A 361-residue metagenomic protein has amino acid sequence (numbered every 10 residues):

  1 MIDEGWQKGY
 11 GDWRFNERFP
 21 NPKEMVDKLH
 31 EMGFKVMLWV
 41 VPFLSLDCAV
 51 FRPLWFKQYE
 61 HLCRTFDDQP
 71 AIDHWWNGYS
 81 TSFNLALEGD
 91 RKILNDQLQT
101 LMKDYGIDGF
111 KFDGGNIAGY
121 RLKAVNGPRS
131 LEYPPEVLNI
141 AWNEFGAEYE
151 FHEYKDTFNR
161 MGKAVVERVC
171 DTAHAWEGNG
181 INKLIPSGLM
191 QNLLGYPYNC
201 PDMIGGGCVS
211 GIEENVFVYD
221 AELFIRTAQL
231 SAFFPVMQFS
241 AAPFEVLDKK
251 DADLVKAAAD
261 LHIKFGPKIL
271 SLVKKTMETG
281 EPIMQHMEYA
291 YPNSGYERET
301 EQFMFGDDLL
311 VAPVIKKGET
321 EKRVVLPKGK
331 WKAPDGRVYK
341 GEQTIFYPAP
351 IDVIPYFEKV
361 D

Functional and structural regions predicted by a protein language model:
M1-V255, A290-Y291: Aromatic- and carboxylate-enriched substrate-binding clefts and catalytic-loop regions of carbohydrate-active enzymes
N143-F145, G162-V169, Q191-P201, C208-D361: Catalytic core of carbohydrate-active enzymes
